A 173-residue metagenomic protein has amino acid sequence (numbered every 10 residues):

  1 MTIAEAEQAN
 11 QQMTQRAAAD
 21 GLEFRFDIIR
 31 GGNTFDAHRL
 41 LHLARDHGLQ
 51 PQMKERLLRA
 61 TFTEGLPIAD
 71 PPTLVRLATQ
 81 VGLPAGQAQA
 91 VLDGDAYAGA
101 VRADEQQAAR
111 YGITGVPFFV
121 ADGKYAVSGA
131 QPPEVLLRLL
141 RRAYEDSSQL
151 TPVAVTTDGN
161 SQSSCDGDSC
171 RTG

Functional and structural regions predicted by a protein language model:
M1-T61, D166, C170: Structural alpha/beta surface segment adjacent to cysteine/selenocysteine redox centers across thiol/disulfide enzymes
H42, D46-G173: C-terminal cap of thioredoxin/glutaredoxin-like
